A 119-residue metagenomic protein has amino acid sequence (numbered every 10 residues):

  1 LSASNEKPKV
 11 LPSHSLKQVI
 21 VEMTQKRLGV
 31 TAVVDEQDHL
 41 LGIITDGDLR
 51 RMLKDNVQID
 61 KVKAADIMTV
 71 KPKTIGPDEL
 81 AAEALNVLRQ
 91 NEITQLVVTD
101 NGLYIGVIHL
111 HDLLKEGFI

Functional and structural regions predicted by a protein language model:
L1-K7, K61-P72: Bateman (tandem CBS) regulatory domains
S2, K54-D55, T69, K115: Phosphate-coordinating loops and pocket residues in cytosolic domains that bind phosphorylated ligands
S2-N5, Q18, T24-L28, E36-H39 (+1 more regions): Short gly/pro-enriched beta-turn/loop segments at secondary-structure junctions
K9-R27, V34, L53, T74-T94 (+2 more regions): The conserved cystathionine-beta-synthase
G29, D60-K63, K71, E92-T94 (+1 more regions): A short pocket-lining beta-strand/turn micro-motif at the edge of beta-sheets
V30-D66: A beta-strand-loop signature enriched in Asp, Gly, Thr, and Trp that corresponds to the sialidase/neuraminidase Asp-box
L40-L41, T99, Y104-I105: Short hydrophobic beta-strand segments in globular cytosolic domains
